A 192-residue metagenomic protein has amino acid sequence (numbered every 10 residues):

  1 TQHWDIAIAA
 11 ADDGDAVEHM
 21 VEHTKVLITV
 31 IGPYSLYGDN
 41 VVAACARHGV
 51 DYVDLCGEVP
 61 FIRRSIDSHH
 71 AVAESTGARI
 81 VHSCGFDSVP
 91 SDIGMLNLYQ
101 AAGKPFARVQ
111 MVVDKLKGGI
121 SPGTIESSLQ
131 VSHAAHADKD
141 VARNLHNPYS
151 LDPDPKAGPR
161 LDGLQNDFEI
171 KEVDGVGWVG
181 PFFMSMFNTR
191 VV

Functional and structural regions predicted by a protein language model:
Q2-I6, T76-A78: A short helix-to-beta-strand connector/capping loop
D5-V26, V30-Y37: Conserved Rossmann-fold cofactor-binding substructure of NAD(P)-dependent oxidoreductases
V26, D51, R79: Residue-level detector of anion-binding/catalytic polar loops
T29, P33, V42-R63: ADP-ribose/adenylate-binding Rossmann-like module
G38, C56-A78: Rossmann-fold NAD(P)-binding glycine/threonine-rich loop
V59-F61, C84-D92, L116: Gly/Ser/Thr-rich loops at beta-strand to alpha-helix junctions that form or flank small-molecule/cofactor-binding
H69-G85, P105-V109: Rossmann-fold dehydrogenase core element
Q100-V192: Active-site-lining helix/loop region of Rossmann-like oxidoreductase modules
